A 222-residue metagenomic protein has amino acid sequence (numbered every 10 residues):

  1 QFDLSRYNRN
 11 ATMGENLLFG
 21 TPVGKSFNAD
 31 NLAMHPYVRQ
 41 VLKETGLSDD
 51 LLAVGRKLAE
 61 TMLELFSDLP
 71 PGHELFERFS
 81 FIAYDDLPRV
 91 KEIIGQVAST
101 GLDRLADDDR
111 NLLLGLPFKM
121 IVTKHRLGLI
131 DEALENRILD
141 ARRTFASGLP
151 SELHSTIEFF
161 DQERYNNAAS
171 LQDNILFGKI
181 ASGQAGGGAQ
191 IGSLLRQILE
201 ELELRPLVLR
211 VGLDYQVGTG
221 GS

Functional and structural regions predicted by a protein language model:
Q1-N16, T21-H35, S48-N174, G178-R196 (+1 more regions): ABC-fold ATPase nucleotide-binding domain signature/coupling loops
V41-E44, I198: C-terminal effector/catalytic modules and regulatory tails appended to multi-domain proteins
